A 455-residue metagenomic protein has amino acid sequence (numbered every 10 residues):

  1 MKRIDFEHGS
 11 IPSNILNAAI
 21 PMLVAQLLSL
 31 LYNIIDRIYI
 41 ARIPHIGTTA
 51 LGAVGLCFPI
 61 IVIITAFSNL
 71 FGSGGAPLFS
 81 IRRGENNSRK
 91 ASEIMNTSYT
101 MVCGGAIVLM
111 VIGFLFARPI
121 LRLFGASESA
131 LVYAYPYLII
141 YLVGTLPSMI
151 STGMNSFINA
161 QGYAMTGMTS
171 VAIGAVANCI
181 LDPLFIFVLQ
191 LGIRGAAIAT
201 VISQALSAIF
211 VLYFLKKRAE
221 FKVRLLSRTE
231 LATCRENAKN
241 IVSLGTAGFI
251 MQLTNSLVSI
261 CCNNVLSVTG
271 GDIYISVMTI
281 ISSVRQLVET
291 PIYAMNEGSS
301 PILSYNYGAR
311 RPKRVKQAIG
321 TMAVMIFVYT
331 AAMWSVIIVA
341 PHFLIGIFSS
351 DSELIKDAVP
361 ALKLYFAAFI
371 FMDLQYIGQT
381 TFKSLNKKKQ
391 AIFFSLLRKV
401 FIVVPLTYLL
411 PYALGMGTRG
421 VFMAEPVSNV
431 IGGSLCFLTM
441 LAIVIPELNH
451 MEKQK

Functional and structural regions predicted by a protein language model:
M1-A19, F79-G144, Q190-G245, L303-A368 (+1 more regions): Short alpha-helical transmembrane segments in multi-pass integral membrane proteins
F6-I46, P59-G74, L78, C103-M110 (+5 more regions): N-terminal transmembrane alpha-helices
N17-D36, I140, G174, S203-S207 (+4 more regions): Transmembrane helical elements of multi-pass membrane transporters/channels
L23, L27, L31, I35 (+18 more regions): Generic alpha-helical transmembrane segments of integral inner-membrane proteins, especially permease/transport modules
L27, L31-L51, L121-E128, L184-L191 (+5 more regions): Helix-terminus/linker motif at the lipid-water interface of multi-pass membrane proteins
I40-V62, S129-Y133, I193-R194, N237-L244 (+5 more regions): Interfacial/gating helices of multi-pass transporter permease domains
L51-V111, S148-G167, N263, I275-S335 (+2 more regions): Small-residue-rich hydrophobic transmembrane alpha-helices
N69-G72, Y141-N159, G167-N178, A196-V211 (+5 more regions): Short runs within selected transmembrane alpha-helices of multi-pass transporters and secretion channels
